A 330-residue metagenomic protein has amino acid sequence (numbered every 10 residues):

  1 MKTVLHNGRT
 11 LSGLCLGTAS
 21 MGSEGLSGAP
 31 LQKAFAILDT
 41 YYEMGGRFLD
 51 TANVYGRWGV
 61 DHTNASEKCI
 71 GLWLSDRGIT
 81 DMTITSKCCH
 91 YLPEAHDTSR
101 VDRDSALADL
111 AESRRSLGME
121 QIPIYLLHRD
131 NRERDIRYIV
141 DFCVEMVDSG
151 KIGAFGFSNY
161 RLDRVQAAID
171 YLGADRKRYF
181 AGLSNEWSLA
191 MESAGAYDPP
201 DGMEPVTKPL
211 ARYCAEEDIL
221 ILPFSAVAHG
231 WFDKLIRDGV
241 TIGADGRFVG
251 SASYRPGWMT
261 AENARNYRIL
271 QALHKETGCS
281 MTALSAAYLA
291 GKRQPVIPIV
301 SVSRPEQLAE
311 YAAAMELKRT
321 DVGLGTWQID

Functional and structural regions predicted by a protein language model:
M1-M82, D148: N-terminal binding-site loop/beta-alpha segment at the start of enzyme catalytic domains that lines or forms
R9-L14, G45-R47, G78-M82, M119-P123 (+4 more regions): Short, well-ordered coil/turn segments that N-cap beta-strands
L16-T18, T51, S86, I124-L127 (+4 more regions): Conserved beta-strand positions
S20-Q32, L92-D104, H128, E133-R134: Active-site mouth loops of central-metabolism enzymes
G22-G25, Y55-W58, Y91-D97, M191-A196: A short acidic, helix-capping loop that chelates divalent metal ions and anchors anionic groups
G28-Y41, R100-L117, V165-D170: Short, acidic/polar
R114-D135: Active-site groove signature of glycoside hydrolases
D130, R134-D330: Beta/alpha (TIM)-barrel catalytic core signal, keyed to glycine-rich beta->alpha loops juxtaposed to Asp/Glu that bind
